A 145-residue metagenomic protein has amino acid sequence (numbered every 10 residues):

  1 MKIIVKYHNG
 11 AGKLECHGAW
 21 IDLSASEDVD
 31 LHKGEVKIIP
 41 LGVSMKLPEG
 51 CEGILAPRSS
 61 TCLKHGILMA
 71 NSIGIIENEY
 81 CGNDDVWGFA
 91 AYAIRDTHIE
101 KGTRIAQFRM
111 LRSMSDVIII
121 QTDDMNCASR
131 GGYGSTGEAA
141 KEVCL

Functional and structural regions predicted by a protein language model:
M1-L145: DUTPase catalytic domain/fold
